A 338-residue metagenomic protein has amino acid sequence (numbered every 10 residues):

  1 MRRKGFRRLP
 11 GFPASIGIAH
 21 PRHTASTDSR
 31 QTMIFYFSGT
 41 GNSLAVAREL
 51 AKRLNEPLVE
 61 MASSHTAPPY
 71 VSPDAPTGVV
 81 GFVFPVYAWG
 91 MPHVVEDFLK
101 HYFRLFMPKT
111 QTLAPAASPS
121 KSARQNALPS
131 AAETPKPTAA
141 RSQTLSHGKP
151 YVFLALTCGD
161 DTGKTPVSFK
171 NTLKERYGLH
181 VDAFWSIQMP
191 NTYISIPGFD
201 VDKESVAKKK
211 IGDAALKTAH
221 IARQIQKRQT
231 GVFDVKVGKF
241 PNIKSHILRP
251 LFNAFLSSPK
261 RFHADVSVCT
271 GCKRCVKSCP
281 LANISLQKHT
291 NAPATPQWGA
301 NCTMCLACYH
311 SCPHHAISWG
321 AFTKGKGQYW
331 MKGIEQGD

Functional and structural regions predicted by a protein language model:
P21-T24, A127: Short hydrophobic alpha-helical segments enriched in small aliphatic residues
D28-I34, T40-A45, K52-S64, P76-F84 (+3 more regions): FMN-binding flavodoxin-like domain, especially the glycine-rich phosphate-binding loop
T66-S72: Structural motif
K239-K277: A mid-sequence, solvent-exposed acidic-amphipathic segment
R274-Q297, T303, A307-G325: Iron-sulfur cluster-binding cysteine motifs and their immediate structural context in ferredoxin-like electron-transfer
W330-G337: Active-site-proximal loop/hinge segments that shape catalytic or ion-binding/gating pockets
